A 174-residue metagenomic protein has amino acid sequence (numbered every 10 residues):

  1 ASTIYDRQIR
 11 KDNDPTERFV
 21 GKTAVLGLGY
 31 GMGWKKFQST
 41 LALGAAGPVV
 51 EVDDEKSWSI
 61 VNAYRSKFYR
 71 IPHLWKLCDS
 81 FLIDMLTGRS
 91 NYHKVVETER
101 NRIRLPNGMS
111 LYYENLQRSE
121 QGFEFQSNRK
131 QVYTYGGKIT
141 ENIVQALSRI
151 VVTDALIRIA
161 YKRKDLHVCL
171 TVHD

Functional and structural regions predicted by a protein language model:
A1-H173: Conserved catalytic core of nucleotide polymerization and phosphodiester-bond processing enzymes
